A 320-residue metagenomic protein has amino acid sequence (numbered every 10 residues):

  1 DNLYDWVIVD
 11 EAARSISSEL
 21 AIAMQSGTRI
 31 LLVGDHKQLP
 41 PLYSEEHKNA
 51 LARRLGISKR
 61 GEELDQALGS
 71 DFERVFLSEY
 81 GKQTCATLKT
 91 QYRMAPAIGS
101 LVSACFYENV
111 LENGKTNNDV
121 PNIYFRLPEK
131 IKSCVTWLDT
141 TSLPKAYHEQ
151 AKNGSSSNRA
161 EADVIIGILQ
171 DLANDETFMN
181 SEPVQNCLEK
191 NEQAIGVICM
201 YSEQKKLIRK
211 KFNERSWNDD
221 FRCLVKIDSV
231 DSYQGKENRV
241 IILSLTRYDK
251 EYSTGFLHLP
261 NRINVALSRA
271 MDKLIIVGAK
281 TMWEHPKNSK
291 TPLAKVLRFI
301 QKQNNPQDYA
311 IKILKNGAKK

Functional and structural regions predicted by a protein language model:
D1-K320: Conserved helicase motor core of SF1/SF2 NTP-dependent helicases
